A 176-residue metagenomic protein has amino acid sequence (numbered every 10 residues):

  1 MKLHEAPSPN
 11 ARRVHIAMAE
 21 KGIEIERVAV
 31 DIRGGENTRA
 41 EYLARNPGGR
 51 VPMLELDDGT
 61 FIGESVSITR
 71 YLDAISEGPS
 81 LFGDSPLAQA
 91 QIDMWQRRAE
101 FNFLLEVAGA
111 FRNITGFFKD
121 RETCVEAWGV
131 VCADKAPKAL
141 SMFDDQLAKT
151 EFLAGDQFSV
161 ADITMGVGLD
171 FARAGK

Functional and structural regions predicted by a protein language model:
M1-V130, D134, E151: GST-like domain detector, emphasizing the conserved glutathione-binding G-site in the N-terminal thioredoxin-like
M94, R98, M142, G166-V167 (+1 more regions): Alpha-helical scaffold segments in carbohydrate-active enzymes
V107-A110, L153-K176: GST superfamily/GST-like fold recognition
G129-L147: Amphipathic alpha-helical packing segments from all-alpha helical-bundle domains
